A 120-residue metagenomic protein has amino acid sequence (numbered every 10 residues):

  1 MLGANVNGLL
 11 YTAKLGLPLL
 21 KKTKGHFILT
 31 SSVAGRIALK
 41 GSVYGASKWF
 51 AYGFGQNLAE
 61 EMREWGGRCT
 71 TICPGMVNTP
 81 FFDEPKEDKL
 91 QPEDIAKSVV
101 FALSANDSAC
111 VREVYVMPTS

Functional and structural regions predicted by a protein language model:
M1-L2: A hydrophobic alpha-helix adjacent to the NAD(P)-binding/active-site core of NAD(P)-dependent oxidoreductases, strongly
A13, S47: Active-site helix of classical SDR
L15-T23: A short helix-coil junction within the Rossmann-fold of NAD(P)-dependent oxidoreductases
L19, I37-K40, N57-G67: Active-site-adjacent segment of SDR/Rossmann-fold oxidoreductases
S32: Residue(s) in the substrate-gating loop at a strand-loop-helix junction that position the organic substrate next
G67, T71-I72, K86-S120: C-terminal helical subdomain
P74-E84: Short, flexible catalytic-loop segment of classical short-chain dehydrogenase/reductase
